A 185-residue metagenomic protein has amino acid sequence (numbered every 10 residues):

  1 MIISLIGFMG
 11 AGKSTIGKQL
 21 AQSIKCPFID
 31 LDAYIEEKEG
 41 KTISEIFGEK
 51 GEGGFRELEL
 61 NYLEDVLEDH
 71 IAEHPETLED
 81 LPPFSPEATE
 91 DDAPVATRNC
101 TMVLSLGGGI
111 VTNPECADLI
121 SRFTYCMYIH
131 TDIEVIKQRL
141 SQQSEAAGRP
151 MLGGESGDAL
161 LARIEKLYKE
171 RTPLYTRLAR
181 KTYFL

Functional and structural regions predicted by a protein language model:
I3, T15, Q19, S23 (+5 more regions): NTP-dependent small-molecule kinase module
S4, V103-S105, M127: Structural motif
F8: P-loop (Walker A) phosphate-binding loop of NTP-binding proteins
G12: Conserved glycine(s) of the Walker
S23-L31: Post-Walker A helix-loop "phosphate-sensing" segment adjacent to the P-loop in P-loop NTPases
A33-S121: ATP-dependent small-molecule kinase phosphotransfer cores that center on conserved nucleotide phosphate-binding segments
R122-T172: A glycine- and Lys/Arg-enriched "phosphate-lid" helix/loop adjacent to the NTP-binding pocket of small-molecule kinases
